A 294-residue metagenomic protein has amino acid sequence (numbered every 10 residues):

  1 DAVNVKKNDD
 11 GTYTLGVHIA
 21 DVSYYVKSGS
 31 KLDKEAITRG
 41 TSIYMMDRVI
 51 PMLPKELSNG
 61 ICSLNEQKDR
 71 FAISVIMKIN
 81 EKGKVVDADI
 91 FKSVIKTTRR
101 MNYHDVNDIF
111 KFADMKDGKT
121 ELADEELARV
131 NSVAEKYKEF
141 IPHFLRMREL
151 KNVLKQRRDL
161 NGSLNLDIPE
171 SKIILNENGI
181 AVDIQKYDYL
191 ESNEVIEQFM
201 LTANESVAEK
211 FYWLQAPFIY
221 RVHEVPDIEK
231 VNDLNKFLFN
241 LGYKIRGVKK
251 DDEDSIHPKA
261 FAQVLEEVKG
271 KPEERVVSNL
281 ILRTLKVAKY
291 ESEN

Functional and structural regions predicted by a protein language model:
D1-N294: Electropositive polyanion-binding surfaces
